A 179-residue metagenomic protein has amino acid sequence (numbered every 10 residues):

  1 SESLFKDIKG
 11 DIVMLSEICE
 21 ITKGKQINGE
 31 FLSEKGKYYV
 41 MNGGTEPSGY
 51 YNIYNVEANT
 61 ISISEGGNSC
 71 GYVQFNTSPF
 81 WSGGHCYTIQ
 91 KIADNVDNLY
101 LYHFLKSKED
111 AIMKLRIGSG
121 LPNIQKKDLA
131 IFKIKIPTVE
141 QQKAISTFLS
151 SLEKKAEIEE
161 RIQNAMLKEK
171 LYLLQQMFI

Functional and structural regions predicted by a protein language model:
S1-V13, K133-I179: Amphipathic alpha-helical coiled-coil/heptad-repeat segments
E2-Q26, F31-G43: Non-catalytic DNA-recognition/assembly elements of restriction-modification systems
G29-F31, K114-I117, E160-N164: A short, aromatic/hydrophobic, helix- or strand-capping loop or linear motif that either lines the entrance/gate
N42-K108, R116-G118, Q125-L129: A short beta-sheet element
D97, L121, Q141, I145: Hydrophobic (often cysteine-bearing) scaffold residues that line and stabilize catalytic clefts of nucleotide/cofactor
G118-S119, N123, I134-I136: Well-ordered alpha/beta subsegment
